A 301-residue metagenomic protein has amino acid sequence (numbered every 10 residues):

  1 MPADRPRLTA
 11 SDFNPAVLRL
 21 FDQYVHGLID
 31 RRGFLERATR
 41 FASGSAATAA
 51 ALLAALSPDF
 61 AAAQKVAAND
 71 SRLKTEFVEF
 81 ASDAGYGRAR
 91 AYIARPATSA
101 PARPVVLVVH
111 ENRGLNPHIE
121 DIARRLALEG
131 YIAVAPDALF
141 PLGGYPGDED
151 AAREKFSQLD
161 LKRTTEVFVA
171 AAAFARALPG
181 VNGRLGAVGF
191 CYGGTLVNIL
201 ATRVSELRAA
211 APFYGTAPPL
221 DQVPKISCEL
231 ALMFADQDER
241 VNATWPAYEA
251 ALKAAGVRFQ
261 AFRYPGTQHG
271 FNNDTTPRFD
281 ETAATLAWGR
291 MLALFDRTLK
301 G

Functional and structural regions predicted by a protein language model:
M1-G33: N-terminal secretory signal peptides
D22, R31-D59: N-terminal export signals
Q64-S99: N-terminal cap/lid segment of alpha/beta-hydrolase-fold proteins
A102-E111: Short beta-strand element of the alpha/beta-hydrolase
H118, E154-L178: Alpha/beta-hydrolase active-site loop
L139-K162, G270-T275: Cap/lid segment of the alpha/beta-hydrolase catalytic domain
V169-S227: Primarily recognizes the serine-hydrolase "nucleophile elbow" in alpha/beta-hydrolase and SGNH/GDSL folds
L232-F234: Short beta-strand/loop motif that positions the catalytic acidic residue of the alpha/beta-hydrolase fold
